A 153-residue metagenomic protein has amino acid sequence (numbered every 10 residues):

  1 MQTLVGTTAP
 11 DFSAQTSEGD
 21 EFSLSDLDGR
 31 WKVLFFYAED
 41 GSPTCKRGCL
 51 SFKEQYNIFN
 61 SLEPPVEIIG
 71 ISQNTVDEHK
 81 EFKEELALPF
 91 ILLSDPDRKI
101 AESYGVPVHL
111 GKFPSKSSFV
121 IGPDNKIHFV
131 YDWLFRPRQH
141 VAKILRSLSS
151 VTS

Functional and structural regions predicted by a protein language model:
M1-S153: Chalcogenol-based redox active-site neighborhoods
